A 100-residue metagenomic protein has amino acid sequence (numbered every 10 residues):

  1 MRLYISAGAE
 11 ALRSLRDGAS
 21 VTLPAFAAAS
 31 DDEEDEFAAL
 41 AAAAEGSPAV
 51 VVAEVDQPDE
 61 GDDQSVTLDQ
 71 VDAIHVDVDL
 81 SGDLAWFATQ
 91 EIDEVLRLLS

Functional and structural regions predicted by a protein language model:
M1-P24: Short, extreme N-terminal segment that most often corresponds to the first beta-strand
L3-E10, A43-E54, L99-S100: Generic hydrophobic segment detector
G8, D32, A88-E91: Helix N-cap and loop-to-helix transition residues
D17-D72: ADP-ribosyltransferase catalytic core
V55-S100: Glycine-rich, aromatic-bearing surface loops/beta-hairpins
